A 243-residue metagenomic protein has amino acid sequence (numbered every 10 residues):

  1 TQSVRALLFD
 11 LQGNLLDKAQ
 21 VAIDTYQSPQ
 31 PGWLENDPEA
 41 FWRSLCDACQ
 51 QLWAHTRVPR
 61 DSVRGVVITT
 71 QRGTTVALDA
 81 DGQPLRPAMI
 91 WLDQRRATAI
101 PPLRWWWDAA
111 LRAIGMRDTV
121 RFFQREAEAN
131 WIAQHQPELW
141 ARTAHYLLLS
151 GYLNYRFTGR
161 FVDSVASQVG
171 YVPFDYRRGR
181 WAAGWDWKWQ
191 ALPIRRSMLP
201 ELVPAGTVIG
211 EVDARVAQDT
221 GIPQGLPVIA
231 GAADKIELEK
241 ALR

Functional and structural regions predicted by a protein language model:
T1-P87, R142, A217-P227: N-terminal glycine/serine-rich phosphate-binding loop of ATP-dependent small-molecule kinases, especially carbohydrate
Q12, R112-A233: Gly/Ser/Thr-rich active-site cleft segment
Q27-P29, T98-P102, D175: Short, charged, surface-exposed secondary-structure boundary motifs
A80-L85, P102-A110: Hydrophobic or amphipathic alpha-helical targeting/insertion segments
D93: Carbohydrate-associated surface elements
E237-L238: Thiamine diphosphate
A241-R243: Alpha-helix C-terminal capping segments
